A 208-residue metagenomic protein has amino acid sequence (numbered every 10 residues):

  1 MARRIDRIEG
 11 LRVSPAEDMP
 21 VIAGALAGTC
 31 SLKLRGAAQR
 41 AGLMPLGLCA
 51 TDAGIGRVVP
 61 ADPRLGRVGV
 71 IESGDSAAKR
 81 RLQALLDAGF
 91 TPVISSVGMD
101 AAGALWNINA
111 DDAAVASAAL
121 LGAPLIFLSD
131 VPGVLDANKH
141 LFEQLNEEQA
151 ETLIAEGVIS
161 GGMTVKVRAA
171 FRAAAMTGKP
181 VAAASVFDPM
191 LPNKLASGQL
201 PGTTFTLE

Functional and structural regions predicted by a protein language model:
M1-E208: C-terminal catalytic "cap/lid" subdomain
